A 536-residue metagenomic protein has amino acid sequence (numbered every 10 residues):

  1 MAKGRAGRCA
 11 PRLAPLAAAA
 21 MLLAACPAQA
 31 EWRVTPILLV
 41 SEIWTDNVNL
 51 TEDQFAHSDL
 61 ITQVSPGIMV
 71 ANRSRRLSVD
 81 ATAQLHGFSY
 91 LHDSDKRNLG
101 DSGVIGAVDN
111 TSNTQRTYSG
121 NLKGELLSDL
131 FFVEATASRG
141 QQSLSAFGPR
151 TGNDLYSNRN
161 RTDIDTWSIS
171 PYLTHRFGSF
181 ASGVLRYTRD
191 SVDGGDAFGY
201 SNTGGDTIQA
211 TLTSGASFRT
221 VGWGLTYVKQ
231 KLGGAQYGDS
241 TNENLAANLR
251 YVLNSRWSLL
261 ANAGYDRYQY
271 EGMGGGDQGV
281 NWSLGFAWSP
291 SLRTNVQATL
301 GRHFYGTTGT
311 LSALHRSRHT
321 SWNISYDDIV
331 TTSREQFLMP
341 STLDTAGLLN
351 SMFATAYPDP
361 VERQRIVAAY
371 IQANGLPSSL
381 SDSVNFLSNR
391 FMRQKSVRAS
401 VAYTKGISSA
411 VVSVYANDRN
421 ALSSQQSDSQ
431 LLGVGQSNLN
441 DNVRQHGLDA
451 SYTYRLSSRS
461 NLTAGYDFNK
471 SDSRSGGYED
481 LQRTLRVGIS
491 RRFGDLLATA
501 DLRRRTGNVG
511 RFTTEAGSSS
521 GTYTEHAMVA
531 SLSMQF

Functional and structural regions predicted by a protein language model:
A2-A28: Gram-negative bacterial Sec-dependent N-terminal signal peptides
P27-F536: Gram-negative and organellar
